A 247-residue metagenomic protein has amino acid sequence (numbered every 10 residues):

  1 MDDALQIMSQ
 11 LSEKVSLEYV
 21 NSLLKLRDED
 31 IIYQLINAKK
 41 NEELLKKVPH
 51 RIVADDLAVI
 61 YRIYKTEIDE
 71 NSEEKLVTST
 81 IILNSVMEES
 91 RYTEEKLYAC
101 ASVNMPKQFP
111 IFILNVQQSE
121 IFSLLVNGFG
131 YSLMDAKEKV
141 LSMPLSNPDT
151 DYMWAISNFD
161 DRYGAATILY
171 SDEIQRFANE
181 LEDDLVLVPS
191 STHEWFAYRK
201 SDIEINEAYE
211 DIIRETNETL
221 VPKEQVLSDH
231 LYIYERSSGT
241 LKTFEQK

Functional and structural regions predicted by a protein language model:
M1-I156: Charged, alpha-helical interface segments at or near domain boundaries
S157-K247: C-terminal structured domains
